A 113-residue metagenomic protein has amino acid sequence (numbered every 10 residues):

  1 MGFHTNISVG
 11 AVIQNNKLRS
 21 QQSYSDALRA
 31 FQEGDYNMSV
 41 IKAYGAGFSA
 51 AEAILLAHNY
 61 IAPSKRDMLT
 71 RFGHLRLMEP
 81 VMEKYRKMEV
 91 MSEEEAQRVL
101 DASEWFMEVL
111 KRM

Functional and structural regions predicted by a protein language model:
M1-M113: Terminal alpha-helical segments
